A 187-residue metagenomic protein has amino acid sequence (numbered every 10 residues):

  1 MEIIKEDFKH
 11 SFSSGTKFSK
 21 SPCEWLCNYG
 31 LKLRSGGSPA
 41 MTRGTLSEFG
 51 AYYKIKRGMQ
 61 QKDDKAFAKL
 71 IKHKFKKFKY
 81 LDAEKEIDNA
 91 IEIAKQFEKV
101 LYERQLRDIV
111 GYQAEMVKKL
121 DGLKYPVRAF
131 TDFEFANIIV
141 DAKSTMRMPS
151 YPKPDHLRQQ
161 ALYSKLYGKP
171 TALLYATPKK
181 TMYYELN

Functional and structural regions predicted by a protein language model:
M1-F130: Metal-dependent nuclease catalytic cores that hydrolyze phosphodiester bonds in DNA/RNA, characterized by
A114-N187: Mg2+/Mn2+-dependent nuclease catalytic core
